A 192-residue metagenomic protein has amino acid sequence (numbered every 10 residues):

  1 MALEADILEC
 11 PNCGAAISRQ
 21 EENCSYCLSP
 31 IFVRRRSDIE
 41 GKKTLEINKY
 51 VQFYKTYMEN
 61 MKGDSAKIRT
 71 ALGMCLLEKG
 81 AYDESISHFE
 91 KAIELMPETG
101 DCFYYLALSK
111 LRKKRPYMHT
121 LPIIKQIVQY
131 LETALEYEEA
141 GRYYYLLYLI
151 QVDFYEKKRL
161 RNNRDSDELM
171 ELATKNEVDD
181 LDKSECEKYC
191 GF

Functional and structural regions predicted by a protein language model:
M1-K49: Long, contiguous interaction/recruitment modules in multidomain scaffold/adaptor proteins
M58, G80, A107, L111-H119 (+1 more regions): Short coil/turn linking the two alpha-helices of tandem helical-hairpin repeats
K62-G63, P97, E138-E139, E177-V178: Short coil turns that delineate tetratricopeptide repeat
I68, C102, Y143-Y144, K183: TPR alpha-solenoid repeat register
L146, E156-F192: Terminal, low-structured helical/coil segments at or just beyond the last alpha-helical repeat
